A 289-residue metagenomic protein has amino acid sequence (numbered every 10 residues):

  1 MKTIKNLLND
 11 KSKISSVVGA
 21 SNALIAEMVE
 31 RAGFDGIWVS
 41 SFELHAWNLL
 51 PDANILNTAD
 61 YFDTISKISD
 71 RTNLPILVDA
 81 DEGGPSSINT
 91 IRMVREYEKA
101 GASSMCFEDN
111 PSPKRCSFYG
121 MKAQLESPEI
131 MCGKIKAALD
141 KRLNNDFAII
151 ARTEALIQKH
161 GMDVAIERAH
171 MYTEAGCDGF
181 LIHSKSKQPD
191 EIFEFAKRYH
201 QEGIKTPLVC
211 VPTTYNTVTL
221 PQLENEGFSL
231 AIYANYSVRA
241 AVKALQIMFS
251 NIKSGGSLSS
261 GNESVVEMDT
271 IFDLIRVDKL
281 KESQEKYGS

Functional and structural regions predicted by a protein language model:
M1-I232, K243, I247-S250, S283-S289: Alpha/beta enzyme core
Y236-S289: Extended, intrinsically disordered, low-complexity segments
